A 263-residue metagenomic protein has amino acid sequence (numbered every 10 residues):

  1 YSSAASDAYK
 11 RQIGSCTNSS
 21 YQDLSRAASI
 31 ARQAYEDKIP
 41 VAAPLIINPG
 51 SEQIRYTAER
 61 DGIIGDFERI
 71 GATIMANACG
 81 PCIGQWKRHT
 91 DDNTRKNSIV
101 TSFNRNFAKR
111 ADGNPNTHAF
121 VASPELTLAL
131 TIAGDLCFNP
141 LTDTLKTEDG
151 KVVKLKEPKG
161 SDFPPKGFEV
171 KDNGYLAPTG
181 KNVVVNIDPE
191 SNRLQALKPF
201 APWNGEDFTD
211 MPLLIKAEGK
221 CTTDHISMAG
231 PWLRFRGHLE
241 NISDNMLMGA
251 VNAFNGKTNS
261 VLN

Functional and structural regions predicted by a protein language model:
Y1-A5, Y9: Single conserved hydrophobic/aromatic residue that forms the stacking wall/gate of nucleotide- or nucleobase-binding
S6, T147-E218, D224-I226: Flexible inter-domain linker/hinge segments
D7, I39, T73, A78-G174: Mobile "lid/hinge" segments at catalytic clefts and subdomain interfaces of large enzymes
K10-T17, I46-G50: Short glycine-rich or small-residue beta-strand-to-loop segments that form or flank ligand, phosphate, metal/Fe-S
N18-A27, Q53-D66, K87-R95, V153-K159 (+2 more regions): Short glycine/threonine-rich loop-to-helix capping motif typified by GTGT followed within a few residues by an Asp-Pro
A31, D188, R193-N263: N-terminal beta-alpha supersecondary unit
I39-W86, D92: Extended C-terminal subregions enriched in glycine
